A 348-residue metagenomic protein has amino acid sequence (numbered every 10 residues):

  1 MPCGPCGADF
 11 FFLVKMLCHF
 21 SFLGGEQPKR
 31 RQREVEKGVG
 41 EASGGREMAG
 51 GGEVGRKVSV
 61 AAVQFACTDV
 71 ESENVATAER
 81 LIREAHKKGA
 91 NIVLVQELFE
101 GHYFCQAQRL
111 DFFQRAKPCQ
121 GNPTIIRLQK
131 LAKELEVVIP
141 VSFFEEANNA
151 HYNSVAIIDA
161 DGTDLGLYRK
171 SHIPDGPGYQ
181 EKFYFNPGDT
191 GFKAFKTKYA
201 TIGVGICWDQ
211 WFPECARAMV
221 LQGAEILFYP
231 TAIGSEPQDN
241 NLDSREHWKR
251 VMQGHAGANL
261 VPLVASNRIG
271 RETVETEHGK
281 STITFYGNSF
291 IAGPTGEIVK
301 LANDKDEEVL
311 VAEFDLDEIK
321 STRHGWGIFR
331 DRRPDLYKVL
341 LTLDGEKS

Functional and structural regions predicted by a protein language model:
P2-C3, E71, R80-S171, G176 (+1 more regions): Cys-nucleophile CN-hydrolase/nitrilase-fold catalytic domain and related Cys-dependent amidase chemistry that acts on
C3-C6, C18, G38, G44-G45 (+4 more regions): C-terminal beta-strand edge segments of enzyme domains
Q27-G38, R46: Intrinsically disordered, glycine-rich low-complexity segments
A49, A76-V93, E214-L221: Short amphipathic alpha-helices and their capping/turn segments at secondary-structure boundaries
G51-V60, A194-G203, I226: Beta-strand-turn-beta hairpins that frame and shape the catalytic cleft of phosphate-ester-processing enzymes
V60, I157-L165, F290-V299: Short, glycine-anchored, charge-dense loop/turn motifs used at functional sites
K117-I139, C207-V309: CN hydrolase (nitrilase-like) catalytic-core segments centered on the catalytic cysteine and neighboring Lys/Glu
V141-F143, S154-I157, K193, S289-I291 (+1 more regions): Short beta-strand scaffold segments in enzyme catalytic cores
